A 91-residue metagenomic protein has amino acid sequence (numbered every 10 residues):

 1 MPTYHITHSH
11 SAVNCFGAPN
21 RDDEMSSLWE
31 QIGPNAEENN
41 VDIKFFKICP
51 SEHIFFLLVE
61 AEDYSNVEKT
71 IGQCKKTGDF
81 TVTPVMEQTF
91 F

Functional and structural regions predicted by a protein language model:
M1-H53, E62, Q88-F91: Short S/T/G/P-rich N-terminal loop/turn motif that feeds into the first structured element of a domain
I6, L57, V67: Hydrophobic pocket/interface hotspot
Q31, E60-F91: An amphipathic, aromatic/His-enriched active-site/gating alpha helix that lines ligand/cofactor pockets
